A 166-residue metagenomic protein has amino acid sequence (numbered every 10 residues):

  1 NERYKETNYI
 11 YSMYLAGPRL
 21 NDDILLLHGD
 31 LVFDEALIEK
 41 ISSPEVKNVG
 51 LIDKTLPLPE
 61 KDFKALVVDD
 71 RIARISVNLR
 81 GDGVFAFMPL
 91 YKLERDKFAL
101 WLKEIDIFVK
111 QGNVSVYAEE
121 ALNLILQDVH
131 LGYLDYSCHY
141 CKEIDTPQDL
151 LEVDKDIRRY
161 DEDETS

Functional and structural regions predicted by a protein language model:
N1-D23, Q111: Conserved N-terminal catalytic core of the sugar/cofactor nucleotidyltransferase
R3-N8, P57-L58, Y140-K142: A short acidic, often aromatic-flanked loop/helix-cap motif at beta-alpha or helix-coil junctions that lines enzyme
Y9-S12, D34, A118: Amphipathic coiled-coil/heptad-repeat helices and related helical stalk/stem segments that mediate oligomerization
Y14, E39, E120-N123: Active-site phosphate/pyrophosphate- and oxyanion-stabilizing loops and adjacent acidic/basic residues in soluble
P18, S43, L124-Q127: Solvent-exposed polar/charged
D22-V32: Short beta-strand-to-loop acidic/aromatic patch adjacent to the donor-nucleotide binding site
D34-G112: Conserved core of the sugar-phosphate nucleotidyltransferase
V84-S166: Conserved alpha/beta core of the MobA/IspD/sugar-nucleotide pyrophosphorylase nucleotidyltransferase superfamily
